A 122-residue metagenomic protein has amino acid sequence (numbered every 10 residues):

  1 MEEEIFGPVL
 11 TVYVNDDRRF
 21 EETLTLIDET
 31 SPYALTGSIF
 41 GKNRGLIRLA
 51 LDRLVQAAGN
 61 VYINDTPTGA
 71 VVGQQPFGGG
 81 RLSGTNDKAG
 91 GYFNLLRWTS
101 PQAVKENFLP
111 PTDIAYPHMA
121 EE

Functional and structural regions predicted by a protein language model:
M1-E122: Conserved C-terminal structural/oligomerization subdomain of aldehyde/semialdehyde dehydrogenase
